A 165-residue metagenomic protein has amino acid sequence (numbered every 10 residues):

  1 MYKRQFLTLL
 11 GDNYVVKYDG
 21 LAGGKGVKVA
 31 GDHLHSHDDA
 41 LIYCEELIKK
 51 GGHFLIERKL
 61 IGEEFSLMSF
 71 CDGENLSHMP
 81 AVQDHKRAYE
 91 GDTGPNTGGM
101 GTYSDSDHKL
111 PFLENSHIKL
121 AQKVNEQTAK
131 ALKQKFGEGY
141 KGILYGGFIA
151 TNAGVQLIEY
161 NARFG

Functional and structural regions predicted by a protein language model:
M1-Q5: Conserved small/polar residues in nucleotide/adenosyl-binding loops
G11, K25-G165: Internal nucleotide-binding/catalytic subdomain
Y14: Short beta-strand/loop motifs in extracellular/secreted proteins, especially within beta-sandwich accessory domains
